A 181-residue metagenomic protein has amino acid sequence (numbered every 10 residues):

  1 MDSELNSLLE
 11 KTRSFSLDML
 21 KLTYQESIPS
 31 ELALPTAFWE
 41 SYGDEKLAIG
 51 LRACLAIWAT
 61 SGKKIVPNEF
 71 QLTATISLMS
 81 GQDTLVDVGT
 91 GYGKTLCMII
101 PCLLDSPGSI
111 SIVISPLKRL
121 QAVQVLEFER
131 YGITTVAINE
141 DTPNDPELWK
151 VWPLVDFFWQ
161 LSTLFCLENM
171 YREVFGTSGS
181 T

Functional and structural regions predicted by a protein language model:
M1-T181: N-terminal helicase ATP-binding lobe
